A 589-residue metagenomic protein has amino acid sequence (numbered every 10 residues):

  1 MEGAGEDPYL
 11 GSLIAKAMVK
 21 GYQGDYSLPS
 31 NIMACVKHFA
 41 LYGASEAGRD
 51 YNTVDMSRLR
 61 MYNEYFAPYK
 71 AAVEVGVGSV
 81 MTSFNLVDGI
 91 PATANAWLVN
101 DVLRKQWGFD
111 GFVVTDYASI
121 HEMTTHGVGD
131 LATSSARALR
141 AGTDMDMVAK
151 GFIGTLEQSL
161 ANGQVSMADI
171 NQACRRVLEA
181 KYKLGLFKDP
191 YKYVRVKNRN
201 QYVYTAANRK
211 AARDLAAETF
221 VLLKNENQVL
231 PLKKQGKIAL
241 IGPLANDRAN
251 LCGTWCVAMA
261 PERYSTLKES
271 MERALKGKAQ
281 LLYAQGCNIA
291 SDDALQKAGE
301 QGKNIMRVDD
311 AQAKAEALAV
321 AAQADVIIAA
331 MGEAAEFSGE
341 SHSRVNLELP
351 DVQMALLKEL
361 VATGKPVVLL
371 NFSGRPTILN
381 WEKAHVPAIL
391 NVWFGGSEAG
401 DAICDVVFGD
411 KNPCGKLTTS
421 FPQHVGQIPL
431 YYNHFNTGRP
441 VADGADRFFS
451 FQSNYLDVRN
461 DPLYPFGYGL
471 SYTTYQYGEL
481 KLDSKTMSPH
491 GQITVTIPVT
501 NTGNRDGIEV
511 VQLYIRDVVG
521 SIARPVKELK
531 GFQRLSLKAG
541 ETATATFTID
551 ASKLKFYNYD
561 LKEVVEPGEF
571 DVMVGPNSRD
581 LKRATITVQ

Functional and structural regions predicted by a protein language model:
M1-K555, E566-S578, T587-Q589: Glycoside hydrolase catalytic-domain context in secreted enzymes
D560-K562: Short proline/glycine-enriched turn/loop segments at secondary-structure junctions
